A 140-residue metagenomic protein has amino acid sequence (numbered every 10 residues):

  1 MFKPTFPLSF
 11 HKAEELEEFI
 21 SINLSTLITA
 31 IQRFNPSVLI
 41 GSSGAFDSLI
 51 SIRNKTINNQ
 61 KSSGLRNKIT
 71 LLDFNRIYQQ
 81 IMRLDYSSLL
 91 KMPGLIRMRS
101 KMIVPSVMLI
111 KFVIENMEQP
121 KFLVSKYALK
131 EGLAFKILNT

Functional and structural regions predicted by a protein language model:
M1-T140: Helical "lid/coupling" subdomains associated with nucleotide-phosphate turnover
